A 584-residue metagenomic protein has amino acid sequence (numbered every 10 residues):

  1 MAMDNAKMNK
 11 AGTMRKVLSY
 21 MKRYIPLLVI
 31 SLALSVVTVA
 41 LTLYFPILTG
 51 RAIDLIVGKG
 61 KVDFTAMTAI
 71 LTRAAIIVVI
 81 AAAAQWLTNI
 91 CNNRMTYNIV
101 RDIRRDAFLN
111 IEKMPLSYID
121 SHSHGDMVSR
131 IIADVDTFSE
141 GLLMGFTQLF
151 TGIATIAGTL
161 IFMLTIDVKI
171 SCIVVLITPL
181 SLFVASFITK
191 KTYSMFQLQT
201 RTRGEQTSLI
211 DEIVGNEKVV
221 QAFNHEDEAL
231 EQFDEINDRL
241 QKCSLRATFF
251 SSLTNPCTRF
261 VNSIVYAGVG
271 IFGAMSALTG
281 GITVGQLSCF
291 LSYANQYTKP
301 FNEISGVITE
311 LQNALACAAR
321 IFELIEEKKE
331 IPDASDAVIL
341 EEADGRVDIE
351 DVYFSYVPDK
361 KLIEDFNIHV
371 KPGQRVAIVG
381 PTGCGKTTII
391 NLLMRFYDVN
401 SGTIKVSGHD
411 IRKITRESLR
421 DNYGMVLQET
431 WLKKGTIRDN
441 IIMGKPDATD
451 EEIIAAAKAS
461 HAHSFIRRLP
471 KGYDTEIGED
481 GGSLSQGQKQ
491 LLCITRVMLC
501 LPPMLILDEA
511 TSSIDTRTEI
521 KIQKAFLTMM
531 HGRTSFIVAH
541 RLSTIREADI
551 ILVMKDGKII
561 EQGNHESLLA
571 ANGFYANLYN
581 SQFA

Functional and structural regions predicted by a protein language model:
M1-T42, V57-T72, T88-N92, T96 (+11 more regions): Membrane-integrated ABC transporters
A2-M8, Y97, R105-S129, A133-V135 (+7 more regions): Short intracellular "coupling" helices and adjacent cytoplasmic loop segments at the cytosolic face of multi-pass
R15-L18, P26-I47, R51, I70 (+7 more regions): Alpha-helical segments in transporter systems
R23-A40, Y44, R51, R73 (+4 more regions): Transmembrane helices of ABC transporter permease
P26, L116-S117, A133-L142, F146 (+6 more regions): An intracellular "coupling" helix at the cytosolic face of ABC transporter transmembrane type-1 domains
A74-I80, P179, I210, F260 (+2 more regions): Hydrophobic transmembrane alpha-helices
H225, F249, Y266, Q296-L324: Cytosolic ends of transmembrane helices, especially the final helix of ABC transmembrane type-1 domains
E326, D333, L340-A584: ABC-type nucleotide-binding domain
